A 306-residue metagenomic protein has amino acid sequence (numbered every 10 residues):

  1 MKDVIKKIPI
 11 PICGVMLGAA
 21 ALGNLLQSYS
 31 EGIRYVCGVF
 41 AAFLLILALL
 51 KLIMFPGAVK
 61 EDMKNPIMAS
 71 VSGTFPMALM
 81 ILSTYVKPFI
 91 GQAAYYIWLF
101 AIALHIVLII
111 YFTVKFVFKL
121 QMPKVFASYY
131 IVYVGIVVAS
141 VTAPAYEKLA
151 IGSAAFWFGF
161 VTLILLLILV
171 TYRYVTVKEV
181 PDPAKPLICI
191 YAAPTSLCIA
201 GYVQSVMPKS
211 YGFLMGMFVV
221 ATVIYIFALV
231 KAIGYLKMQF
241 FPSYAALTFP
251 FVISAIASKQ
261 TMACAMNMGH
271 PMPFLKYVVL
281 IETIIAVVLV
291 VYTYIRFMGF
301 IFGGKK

Functional and structural regions predicted by a protein language model:
M1-A21, P56-S83, W98, V114-V141 (+6 more regions): Juxtamembrane helix-loop boundaries in multi-pass membrane proteins
M1-L50: N-terminal signal-anchor module of multipass membrane proteins
A21, L45-L47, A221-L229, L247-K306: C-terminal functional regions that serve as terminal interaction/effector modules
N24-G32, T84-Y95, V141-S153, G201-F213 (+1 more regions): Helix-coil boundary and interhelical linker segments in multi-pass alpha-helical membrane proteins
I33-I46, G91-I106, A150-L165, Y211-V223 (+1 more regions): Structural signature of hydrophobic alpha-helical transmembrane segments
L108-F112, V141-P144, L165-Y174, L197-Q204 (+1 more regions): Alpha-helical transmembrane segments in multipass membrane proteins, preferentially the mid-helix core
Y133-V175: Loop-centered beta-sheet repeat module
F160-F218: Aromatic-anchored, glycine/proline-accented short structural segments that stabilize local strand-turns or short
